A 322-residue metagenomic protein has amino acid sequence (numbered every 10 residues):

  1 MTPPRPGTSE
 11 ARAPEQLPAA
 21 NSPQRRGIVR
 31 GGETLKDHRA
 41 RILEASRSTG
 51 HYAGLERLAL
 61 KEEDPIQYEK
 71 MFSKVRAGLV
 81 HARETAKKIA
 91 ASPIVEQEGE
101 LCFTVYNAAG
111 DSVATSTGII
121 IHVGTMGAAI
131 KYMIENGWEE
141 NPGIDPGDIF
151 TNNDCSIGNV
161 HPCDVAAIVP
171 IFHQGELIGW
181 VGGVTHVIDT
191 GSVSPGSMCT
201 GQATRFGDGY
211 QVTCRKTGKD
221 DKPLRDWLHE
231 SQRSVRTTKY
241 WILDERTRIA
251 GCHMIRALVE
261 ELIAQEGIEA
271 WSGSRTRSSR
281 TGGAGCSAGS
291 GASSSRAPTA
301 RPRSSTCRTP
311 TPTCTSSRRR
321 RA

Functional and structural regions predicted by a protein language model:
M1-K36: Intrinsically disordered, low-structural-confidence terminal and linker regions
S22, R26-S73, D208-A288: N-terminal leader/propeptide and maturation segments of large enzyme subunits in energy/redox metabolism and hydrolases
M71-A90: Active-site-adjacent loop/helix segments that line or gate small-molecule/cofactor pockets in enzymes
K87-I94, G99-N152, I263-R321: Gly/Pro-rich turn-and-neighbor structural signature
G118-I134, V169, V181-K219: Extended active-site and interfacial segments that coordinate phosphate-rich ligands in large catalytic machineries
D164-Q174, G182, R318-R321: A short, hydrophobic, proline-anchored segment that marks a local hinge/packing element in signaling and regulatory
